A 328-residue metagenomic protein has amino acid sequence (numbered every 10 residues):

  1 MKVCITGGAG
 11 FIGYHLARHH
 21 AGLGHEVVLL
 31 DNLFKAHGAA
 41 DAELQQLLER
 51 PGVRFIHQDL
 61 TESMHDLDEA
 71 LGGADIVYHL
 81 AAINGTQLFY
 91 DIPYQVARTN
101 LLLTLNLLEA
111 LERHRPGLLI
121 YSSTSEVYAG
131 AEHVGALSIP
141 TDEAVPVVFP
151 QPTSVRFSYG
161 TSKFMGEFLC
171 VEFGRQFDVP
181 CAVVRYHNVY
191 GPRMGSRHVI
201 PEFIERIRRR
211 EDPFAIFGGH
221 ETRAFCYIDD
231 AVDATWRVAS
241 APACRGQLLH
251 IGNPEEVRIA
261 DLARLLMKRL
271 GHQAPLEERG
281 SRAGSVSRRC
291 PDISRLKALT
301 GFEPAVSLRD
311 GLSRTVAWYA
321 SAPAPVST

Functional and structural regions predicted by a protein language model:
M1-V189, A322: N-terminal Rossmann-like NAD(P)+-binding domain of SDR-like oxidoreductases, especially those catalyzing
A9-I12, Q87, A131, S162 (+5 more regions): Gly/Ser/Thr-rich beta-alpha loop segments that engage phosphate groups in nucleotides
Y14-L16, G22, Q58, R208-T328: C-terminal substrate-binding subdomain of Rossmann-fold SDR/epimerase-dehydratase oxidoreductases
G38-D41, L67, Y90, S196-R197 (+3 more regions): Conserved strand-to-helix beginnings and helix N-cap segments that scaffold or border functional pockets
D66-A70, A110, R206, A234 (+1 more regions): CheY-like receiver
L107, C170, F203, L296-K297: Structural element of the ATP-grasp superfamily
A131-A144, F164, F168-A224, I228-A239 (+2 more regions): NAD(P)-dependent short-chain dehydrogenase/reductase
